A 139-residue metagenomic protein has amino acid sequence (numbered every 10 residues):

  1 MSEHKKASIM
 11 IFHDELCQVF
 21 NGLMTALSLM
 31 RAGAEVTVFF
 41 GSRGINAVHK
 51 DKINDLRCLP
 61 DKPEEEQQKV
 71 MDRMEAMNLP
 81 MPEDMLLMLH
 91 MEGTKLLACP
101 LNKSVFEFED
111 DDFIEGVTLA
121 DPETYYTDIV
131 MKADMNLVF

Functional and structural regions predicted by a protein language model:
S8-H13, E66-M74, D110-D112: Short, basic, glycine/proline-bearing loop/turn elements
I9-V19, H49: Short, glycine-rich nucleotide/cofactor-binding loops
V19-G33, V38: Histidine-anchored nucleotide/phosphate-binding helix
V36-S42, L97-P100: Short internal beta-strands
G44-R57: N-terminal beta-loop-helix "entrance" segment that forms/cooperates in small-molecule cofactor or anionic ligand
N54-C58, I114-V117: Short, hinge-like loop/turn segments at secondary-structure boundaries
R57-M91: A glycine-rich helix N-cap at a beta->alpha junction
P82-D134: A charged, amphipathic interaction segment
